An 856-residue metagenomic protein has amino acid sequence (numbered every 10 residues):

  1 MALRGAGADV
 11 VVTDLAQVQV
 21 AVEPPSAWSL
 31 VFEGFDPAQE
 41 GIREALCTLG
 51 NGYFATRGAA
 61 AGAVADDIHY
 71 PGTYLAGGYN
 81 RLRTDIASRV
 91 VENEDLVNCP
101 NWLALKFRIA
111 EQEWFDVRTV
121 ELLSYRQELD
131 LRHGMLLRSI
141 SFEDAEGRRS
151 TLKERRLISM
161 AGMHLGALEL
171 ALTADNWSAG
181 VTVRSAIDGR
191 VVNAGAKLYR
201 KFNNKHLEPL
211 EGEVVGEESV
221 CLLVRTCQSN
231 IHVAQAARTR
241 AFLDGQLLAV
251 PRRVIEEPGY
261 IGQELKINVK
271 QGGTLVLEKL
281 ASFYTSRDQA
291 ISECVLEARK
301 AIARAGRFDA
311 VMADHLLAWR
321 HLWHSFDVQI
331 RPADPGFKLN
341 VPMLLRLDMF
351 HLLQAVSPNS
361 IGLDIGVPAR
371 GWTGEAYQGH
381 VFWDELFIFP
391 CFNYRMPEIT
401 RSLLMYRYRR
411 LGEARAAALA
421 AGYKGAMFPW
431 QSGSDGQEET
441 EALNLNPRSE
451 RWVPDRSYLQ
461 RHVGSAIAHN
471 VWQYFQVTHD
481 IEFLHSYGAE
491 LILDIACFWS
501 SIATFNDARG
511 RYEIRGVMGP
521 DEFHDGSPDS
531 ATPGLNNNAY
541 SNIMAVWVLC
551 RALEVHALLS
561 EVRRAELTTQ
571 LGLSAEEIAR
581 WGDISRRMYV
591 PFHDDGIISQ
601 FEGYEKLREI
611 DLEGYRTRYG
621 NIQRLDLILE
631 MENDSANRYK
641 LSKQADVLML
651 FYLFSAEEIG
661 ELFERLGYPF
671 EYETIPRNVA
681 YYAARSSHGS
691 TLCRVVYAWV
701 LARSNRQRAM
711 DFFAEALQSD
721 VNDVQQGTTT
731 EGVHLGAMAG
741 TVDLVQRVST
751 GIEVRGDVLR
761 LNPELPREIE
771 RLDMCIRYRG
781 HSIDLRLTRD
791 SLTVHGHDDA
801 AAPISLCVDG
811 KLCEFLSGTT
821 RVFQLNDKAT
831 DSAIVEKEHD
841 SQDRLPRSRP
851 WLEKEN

Functional and structural regions predicted by a protein language model:
M1-V18: Asp-based, Mg2+/Mn2+-dependent phosphohydrolase catalytic module
Q17-Y377, E632-N633, D831-N856: Acidic/polar, glycine-enriched structural segments that form the non-catalytic walls/loops of the carbohydrate-binding
Q39-Y74, N80-R81, I388, E439 (+6 more regions): C-terminal capping/lid segments that line or modulate ligand- or cofactor-binding pockets
G166-A174, D784-L787, S791-G796: Short, well-ordered beta-strand segments enriched in hydrophobic/aromatic residues
W177, V181, R287-D288, Q329 (+3 more regions): Inter-helical turn/loop segments and adjacent helix faces that build the functional surface of alpha-helical bundle
V356-T373, E398-H469, F475, E482-S486 (+4 more regions): Helix-terminus loop motifs that line ligand-binding clefts
Q378-F387, C391-R410, S486, C550 (+2 more regions): Active-site core of glycosidic bond-cleaving carbohydrate-active enzymes
F498-G572: Acidic/histidine-rich catalytic neighborhood
